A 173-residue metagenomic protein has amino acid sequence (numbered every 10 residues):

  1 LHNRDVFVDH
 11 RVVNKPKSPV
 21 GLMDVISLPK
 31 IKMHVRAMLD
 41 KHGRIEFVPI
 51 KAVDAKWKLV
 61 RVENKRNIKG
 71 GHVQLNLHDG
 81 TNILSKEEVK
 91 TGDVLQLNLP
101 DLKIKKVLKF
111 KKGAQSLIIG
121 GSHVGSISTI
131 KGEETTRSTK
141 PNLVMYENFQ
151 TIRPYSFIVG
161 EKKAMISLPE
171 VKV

Functional and structural regions predicted by a protein language model:
L1-V173: Ferredoxin-like alpha/beta domains used as RNA- or RNAP-binding modules
